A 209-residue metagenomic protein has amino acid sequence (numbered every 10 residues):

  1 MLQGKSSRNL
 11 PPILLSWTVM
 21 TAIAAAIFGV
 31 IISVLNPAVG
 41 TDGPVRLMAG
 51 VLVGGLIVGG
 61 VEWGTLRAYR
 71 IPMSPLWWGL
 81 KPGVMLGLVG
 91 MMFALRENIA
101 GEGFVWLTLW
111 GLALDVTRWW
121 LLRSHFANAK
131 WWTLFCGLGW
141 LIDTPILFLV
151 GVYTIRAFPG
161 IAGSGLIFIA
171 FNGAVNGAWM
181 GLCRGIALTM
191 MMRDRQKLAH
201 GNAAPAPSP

Functional and structural regions predicted by a protein language model:
M1-P209: Juxtamembrane/disordered regions of integral membrane proteins
